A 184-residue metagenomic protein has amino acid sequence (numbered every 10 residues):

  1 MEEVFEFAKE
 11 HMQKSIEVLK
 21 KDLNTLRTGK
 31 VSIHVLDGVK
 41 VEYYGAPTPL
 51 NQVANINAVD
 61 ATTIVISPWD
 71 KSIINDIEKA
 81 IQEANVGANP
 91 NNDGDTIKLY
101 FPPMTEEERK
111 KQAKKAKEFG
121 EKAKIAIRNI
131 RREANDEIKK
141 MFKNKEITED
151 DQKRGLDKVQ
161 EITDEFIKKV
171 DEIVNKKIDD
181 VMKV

Functional and structural regions predicted by a protein language model:
M1-N75: A positional/architectural concept
E2, I97-V184: Positively charged, low-complexity, intrinsically disordered RNA-binding extensions
K21, K79-G87, E118-E121, R132: Short, intrinsically disordered, mixed-charge
D22, V35, Q52-N55, A80 (+3 more regions): Residue-level recognition of specific faces of alpha-helices
G29-V31, N92, E133: Alpha-helix N-cap and coil->helix boundary residues
I33, Y43-D60, N91-D95, P103 (+1 more regions): Flexible hinge/switch segments at interdomain interfaces of large molecular machines
I66-M104: Helix-adjacent hinge/juxtasegments
